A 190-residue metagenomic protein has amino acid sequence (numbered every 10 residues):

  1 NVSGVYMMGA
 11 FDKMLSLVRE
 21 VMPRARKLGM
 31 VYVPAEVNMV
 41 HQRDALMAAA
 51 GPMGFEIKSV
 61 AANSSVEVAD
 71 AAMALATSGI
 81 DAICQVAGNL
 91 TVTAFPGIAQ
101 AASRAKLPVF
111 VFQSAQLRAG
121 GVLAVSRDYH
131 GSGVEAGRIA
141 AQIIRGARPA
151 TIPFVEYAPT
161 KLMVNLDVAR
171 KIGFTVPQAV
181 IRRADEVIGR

Functional and structural regions predicted by a protein language model:
N1-R190: Short hydrophobic alpha-helices and adjacent helix-cap/hinge residues
